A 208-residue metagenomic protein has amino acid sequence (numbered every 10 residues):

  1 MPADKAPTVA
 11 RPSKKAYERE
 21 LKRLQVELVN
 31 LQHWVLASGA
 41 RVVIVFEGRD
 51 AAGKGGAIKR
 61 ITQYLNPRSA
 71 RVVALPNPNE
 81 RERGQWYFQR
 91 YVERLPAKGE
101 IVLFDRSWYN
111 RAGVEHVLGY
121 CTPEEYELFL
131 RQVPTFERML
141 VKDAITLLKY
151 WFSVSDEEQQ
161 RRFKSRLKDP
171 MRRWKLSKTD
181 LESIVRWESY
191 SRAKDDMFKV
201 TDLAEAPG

Functional and structural regions predicted by a protein language model:
M1-G208: Glycine-rich phosphate-binding loop of ATP-dependent small-molecule kinases
